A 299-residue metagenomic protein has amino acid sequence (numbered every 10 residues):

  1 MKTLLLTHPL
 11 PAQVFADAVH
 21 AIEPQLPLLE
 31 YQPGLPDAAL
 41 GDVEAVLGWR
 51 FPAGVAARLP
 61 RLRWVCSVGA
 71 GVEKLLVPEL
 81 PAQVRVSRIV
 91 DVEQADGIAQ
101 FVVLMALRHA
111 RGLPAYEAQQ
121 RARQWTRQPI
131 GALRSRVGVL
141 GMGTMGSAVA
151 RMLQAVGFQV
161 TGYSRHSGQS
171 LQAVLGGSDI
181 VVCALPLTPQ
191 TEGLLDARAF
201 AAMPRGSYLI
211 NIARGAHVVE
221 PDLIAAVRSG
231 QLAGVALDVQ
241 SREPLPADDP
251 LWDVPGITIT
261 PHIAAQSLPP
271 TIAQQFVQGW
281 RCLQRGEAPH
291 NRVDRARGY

Functional and structural regions predicted by a protein language model:
M1-A45: N-terminal glycine-/charge-rich "phosphate-binding" loop or analogous flexible N-terminal tail
A18, R88-I89, E93-I98, A115 (+1 more regions): C-terminal helix-to-coil terminal segments
E30-A39, A53-A56, R165-S178: Short acidic low-complexity segments
D42-E117: Phosphate/diphosphate ligand-binding glycine-rich loop within oxidoreductases
F101-Q128, P270-T271, F276-Q278, C282: A charged, well-structured terminal subsegment
A115-A148: Glycine-rich NAD(P)-binding loop of Rossmann-like domains
A155-Q169: NAD(P)-binding Rossmann-fold cofactor-contacting core
H166-P250: Rossmann-like adenosine-cofactor binding region
